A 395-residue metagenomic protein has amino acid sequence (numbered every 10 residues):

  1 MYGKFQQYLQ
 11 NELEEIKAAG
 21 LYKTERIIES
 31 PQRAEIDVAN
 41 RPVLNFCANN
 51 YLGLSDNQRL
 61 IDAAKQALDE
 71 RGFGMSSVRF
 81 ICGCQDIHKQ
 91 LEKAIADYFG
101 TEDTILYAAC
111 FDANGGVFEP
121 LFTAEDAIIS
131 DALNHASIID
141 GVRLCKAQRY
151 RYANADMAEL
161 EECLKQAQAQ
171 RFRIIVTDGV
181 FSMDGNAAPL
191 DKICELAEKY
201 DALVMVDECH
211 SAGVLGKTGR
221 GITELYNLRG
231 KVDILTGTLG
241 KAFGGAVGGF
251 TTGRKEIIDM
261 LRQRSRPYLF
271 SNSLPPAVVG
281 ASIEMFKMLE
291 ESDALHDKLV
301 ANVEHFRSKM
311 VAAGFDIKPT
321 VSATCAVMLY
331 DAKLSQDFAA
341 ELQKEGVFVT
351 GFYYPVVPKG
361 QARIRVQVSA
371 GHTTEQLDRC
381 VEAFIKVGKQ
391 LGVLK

Functional and structural regions predicted by a protein language model:
L9-N11, E15-F73, A202: N-terminal "arm"/small-domain region of PLP-dependent enzymes with the aminotransferase-like
Q58, D62-Q66, E70, K93 (+3 more regions): PLP-dependent enzyme catalytic core of the Aspartate aminotransferase-like
V78-C84, K93-G116: Short loop-beta-helix segment that forms the pyridoxal 5′-phosphate
V117-A136: Conserved PLP-anchoring active-site segment centered on the Schiff-base-forming lysine
Y150, N154-V206: Active-site phosphate-binding strand-loop segment of PLP-dependent enzymes
T218, E224-M260: Active-site PLP attachment segment
F243-M310, F315-K318: PLP-dependent aminotransferase class I/II
S292, D297-F306, V311-G346, V356 (+2 more regions): Conserved PLP-binding catalytic core of the aspartate aminotransferase-like
